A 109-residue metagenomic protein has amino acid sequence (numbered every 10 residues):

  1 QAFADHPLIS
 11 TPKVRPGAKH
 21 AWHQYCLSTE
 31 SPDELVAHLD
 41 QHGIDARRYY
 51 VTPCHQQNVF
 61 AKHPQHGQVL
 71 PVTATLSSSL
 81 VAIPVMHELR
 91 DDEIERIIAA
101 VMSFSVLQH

Functional and structural regions predicted by a protein language model:
Q1-H109: PLP-dependent aminotransferase class I/II
